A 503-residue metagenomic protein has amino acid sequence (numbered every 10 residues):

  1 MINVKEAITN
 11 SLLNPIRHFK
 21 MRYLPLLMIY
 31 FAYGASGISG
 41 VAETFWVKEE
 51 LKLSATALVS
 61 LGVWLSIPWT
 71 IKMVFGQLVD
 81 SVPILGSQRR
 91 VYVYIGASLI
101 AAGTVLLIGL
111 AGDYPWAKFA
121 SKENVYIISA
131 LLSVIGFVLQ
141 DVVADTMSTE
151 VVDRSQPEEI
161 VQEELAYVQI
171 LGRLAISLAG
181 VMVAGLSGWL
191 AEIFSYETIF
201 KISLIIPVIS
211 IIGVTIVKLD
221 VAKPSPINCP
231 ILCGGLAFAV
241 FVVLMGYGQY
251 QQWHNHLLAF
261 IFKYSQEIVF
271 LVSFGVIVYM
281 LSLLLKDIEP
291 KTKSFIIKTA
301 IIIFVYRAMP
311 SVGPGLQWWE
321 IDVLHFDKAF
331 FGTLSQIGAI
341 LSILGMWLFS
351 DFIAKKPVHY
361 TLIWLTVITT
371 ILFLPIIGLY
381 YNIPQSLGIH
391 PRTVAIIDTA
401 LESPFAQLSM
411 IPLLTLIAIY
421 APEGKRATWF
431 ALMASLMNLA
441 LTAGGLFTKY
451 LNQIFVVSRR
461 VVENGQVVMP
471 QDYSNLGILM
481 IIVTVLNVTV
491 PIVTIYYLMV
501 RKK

Functional and structural regions predicted by a protein language model:
M1-M21, A111-I128, L139, V151-V312 (+3 more regions): Intracellular loop-helix junctions on the cytosolic face of multi-pass helical membrane proteins
I29-Y30, V63-F75, V125-G188, M309-P310 (+2 more regions): Substrate-agnostic recognition of the 12-TM MFS/MFS-like secondary transporter fold
E49-A57, I321-F330: Short extramembrane helix-to-coil loop segments that connect adjacent transmembrane helices in Major
W69-S87, A191, L344-W364, N452: Helix-to-loop junctions at the C-terminal end of transmembrane segments in multipass secondary transporters
Q77-P83, I108-W116, G180-K201, Y250-I261 (+2 more regions): Transmembrane alpha-helix termini and helix-breaking/packing motifs in multi-pass membrane transporters
Y92-V93, L362: Primarily marks hydrophobic transmembrane alpha-helices of the MFS/SLC 12-helix fold
Y94-A120, V367-I389: C-terminal ends and interior cores of transmembrane alpha-helices in multi-pass membrane transporters/permeases
Y360-P412: C-terminal transmembrane helical hairpin of 12-TM major facilitator-type secondary transporters
